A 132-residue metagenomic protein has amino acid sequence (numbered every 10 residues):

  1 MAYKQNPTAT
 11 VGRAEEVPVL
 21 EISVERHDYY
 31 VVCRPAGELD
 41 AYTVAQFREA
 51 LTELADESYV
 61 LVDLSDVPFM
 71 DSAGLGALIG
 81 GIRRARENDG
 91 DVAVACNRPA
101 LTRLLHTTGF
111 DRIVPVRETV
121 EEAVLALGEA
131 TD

Functional and structural regions predicted by a protein language model:
M1-V24, G128-D132: Non-catalytic signal-transmission and effector/linker regions of two-component phosphorelay proteins
A14-E49: STAS-typified acidic loop motif
S23-E25, A95, R117: General small-molecule cofactor/ligand-binding pocket signal
H27-Y29, S65, E121: Conserved catalytic submotifs in the C-terminal HATPase_c
Y29, F110-I113, T119: Glycine-centered tight turns that cap/initiate beta-strands
R34, G80, R84, E122-L125: Residues within well-formed alpha-helices
A41-V114: Amphipathic alpha-helical interaction surfaces in cytosolic regulatory modules
E118-D132: A charged, well-structured terminal subsegment
